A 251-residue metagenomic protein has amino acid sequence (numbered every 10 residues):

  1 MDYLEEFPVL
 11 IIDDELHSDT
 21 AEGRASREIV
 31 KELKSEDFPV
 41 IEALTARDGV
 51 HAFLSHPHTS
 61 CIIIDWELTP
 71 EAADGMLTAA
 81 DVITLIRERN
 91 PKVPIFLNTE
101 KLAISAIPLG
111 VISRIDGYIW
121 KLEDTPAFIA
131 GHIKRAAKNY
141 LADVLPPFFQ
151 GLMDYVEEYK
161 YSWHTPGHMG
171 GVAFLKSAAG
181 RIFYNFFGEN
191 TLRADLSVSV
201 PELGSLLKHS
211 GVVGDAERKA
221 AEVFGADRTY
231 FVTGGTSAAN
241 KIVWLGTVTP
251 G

Functional and structural regions predicted by a protein language model:
M1-E32, E36: Non-catalytic signal-transmission and effector/linker regions of two-component phosphorelay proteins
E22-R27, A46, H58-K92, T99-I107: Conserved phosphotransfer microenvironments
D37-T45, A52: Short hydrophobic/Thr-rich beta-strand motif most characteristic of the beta2 strand and flanking loop of CheY-like
E42-L44, D74-G75, T99-I104, P108-A136: Output/docking surface of receiver
D48-A52, A238-A239: Short alpha-helical segment
P126-G211: N-terminal "arm"/small-domain region of PLP-dependent enzymes with the aminotransferase-like
E189-A239: Conserved N-terminal alpha-helix of the aminotransferase class I/II PLP-enzyme fold
V248-G251: Conserved PLP-anchoring active-site segment centered on the Schiff-base-forming lysine
